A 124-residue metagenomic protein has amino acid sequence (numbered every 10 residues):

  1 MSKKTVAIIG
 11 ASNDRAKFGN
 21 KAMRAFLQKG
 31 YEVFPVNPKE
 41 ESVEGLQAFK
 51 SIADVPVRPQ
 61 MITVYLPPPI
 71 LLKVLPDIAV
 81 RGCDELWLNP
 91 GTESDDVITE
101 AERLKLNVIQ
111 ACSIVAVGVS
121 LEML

Functional and structural regions predicted by a protein language model:
M1-P59, L72-N89, S94-L124: Structural/interface elements that position substrates and couple domains in central-metabolism enzymes
Y65-L66, P90: Glycine-rich, N-terminal phosphate-binding loop of Rossmann-like dinucleotide-binding domains
P69: Active-site beta-alpha loop architecture of Rossmann-like, nucleotide-cofactor-dependent enzymes
